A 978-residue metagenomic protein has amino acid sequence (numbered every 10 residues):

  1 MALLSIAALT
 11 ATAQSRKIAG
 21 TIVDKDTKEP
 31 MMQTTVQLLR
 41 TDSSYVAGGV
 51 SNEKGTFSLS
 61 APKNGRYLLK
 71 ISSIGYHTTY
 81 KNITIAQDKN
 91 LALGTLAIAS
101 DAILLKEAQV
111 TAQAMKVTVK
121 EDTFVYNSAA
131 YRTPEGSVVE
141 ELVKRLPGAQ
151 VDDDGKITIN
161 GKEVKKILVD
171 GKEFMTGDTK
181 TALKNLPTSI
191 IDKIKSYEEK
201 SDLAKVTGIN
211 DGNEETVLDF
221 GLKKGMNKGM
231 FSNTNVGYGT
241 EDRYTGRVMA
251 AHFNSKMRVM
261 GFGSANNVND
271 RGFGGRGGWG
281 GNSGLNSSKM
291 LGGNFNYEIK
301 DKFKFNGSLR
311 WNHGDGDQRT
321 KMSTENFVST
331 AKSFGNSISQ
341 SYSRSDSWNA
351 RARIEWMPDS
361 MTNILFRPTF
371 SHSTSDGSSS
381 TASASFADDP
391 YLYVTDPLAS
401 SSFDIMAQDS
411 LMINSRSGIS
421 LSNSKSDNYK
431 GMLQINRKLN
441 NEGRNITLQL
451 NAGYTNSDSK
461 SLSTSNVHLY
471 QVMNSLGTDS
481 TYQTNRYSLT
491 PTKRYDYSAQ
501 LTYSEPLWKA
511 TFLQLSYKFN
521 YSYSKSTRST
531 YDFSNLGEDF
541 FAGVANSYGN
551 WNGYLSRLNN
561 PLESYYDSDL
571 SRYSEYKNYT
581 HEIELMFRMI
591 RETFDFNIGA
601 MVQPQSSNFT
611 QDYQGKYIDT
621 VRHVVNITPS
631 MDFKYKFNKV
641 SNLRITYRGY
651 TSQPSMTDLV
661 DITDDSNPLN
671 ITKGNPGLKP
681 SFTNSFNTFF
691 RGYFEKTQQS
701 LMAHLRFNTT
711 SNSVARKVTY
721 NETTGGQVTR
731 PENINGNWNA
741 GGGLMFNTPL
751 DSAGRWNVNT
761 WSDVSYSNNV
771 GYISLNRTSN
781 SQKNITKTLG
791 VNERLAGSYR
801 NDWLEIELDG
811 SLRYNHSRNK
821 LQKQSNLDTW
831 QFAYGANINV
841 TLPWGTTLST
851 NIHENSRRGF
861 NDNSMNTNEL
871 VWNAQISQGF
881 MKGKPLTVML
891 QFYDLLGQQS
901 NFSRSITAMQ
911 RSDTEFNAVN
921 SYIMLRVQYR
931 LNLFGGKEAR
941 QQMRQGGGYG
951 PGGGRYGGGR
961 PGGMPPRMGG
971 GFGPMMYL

Functional and structural regions predicted by a protein language model:
T21-M31: Structural motif
I22, T123-L146, T158-I159, V169-F174 (+1 more regions): Short, polar/charged loop or turn motifs at beta-strand boundaries
V23, T35-L39, S72-Y76, N90-R132 (+4 more regions): Short, acidic, small-residue-rich periplasmic hinge/interaction motif at the N-terminus of Gram-negative outer-membrane
M31-M32, S58-R66, I74: Short Pro-Gly-centered beta-turn/loop motif in secreted/extracellular proteins
L39-S44, R66-N82: A short, solvent-exposed loop/turn motif at the edges and junctions of modular extracellular/periplasmic domains
T41-T56: Short, acidic Ser/Thr/Gly-rich low-complexity loop/linker segments typical of extracellular and cell-surface proteins
K156-A204, V217-K224, M257: Periplasmic plug
G177, K200-D242, K256-L978: Primarily recognizes Gram-negative and organellar outer-membrane beta-barrels
